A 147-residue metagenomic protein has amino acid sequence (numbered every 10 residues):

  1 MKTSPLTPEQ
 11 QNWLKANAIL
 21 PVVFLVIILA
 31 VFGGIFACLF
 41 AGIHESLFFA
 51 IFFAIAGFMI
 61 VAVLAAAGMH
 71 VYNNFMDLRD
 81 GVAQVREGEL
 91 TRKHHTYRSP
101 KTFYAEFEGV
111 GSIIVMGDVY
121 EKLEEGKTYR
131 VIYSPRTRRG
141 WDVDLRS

Functional and structural regions predicted by a protein language model:
M1-T7: Short, charged cytosolic
T7-D80: Alpha-helical transmembrane spans
L78-R98, R130-V131: Structural detector for short beta-strands of small beta-barrel domains
G81-A83, E108, E124: A generic structural signal for short, non-catalytic loop/turn and secondary-structure boundary residues
V85-L90, F103-F107, T128, L145-S147: Solvent-exposed, well-ordered amphipathic alpha-helical segments that flank/support binding or catalytic loops
Y97-V115: OB-fold (S1/OB) nucleic-acid-binding surfaces
D118-S147: A membrane-cytosol interface segment of integral membrane proteins
